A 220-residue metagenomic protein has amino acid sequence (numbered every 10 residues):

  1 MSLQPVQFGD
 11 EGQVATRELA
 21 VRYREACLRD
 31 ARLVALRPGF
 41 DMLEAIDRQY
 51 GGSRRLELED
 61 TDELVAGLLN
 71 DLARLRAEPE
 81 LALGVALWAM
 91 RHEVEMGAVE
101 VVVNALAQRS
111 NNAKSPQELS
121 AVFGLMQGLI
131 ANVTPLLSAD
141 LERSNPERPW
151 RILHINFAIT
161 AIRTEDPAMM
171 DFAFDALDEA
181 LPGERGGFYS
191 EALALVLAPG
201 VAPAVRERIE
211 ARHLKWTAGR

Functional and structural regions predicted by a protein language model:
M1-G67: N-terminal alpha-helical scaffold/docking segments in eukaryotic complex subunits
M1-S2, E80-A89, M126-R143: Repeat-mediated protein-protein interaction surfaces in helical alpha-solenoids
A26, R109-A113, A161-I162: Residue at a conserved register position within TPR or TPR-like alpha-solenoid repeats
G52-Q127: Long amphipathic alpha-helical segments with strong coiled-coil/leucine-zipper propensity
N104-A105, G124-G128, F172-L181: Amphipathic alpha-helical scaffolding segments
Q117, L129-L136, A168, G183-G187: Alpha-solenoid repeat scaffolds
P146-R220: Alpha-helical oligomerization segments
